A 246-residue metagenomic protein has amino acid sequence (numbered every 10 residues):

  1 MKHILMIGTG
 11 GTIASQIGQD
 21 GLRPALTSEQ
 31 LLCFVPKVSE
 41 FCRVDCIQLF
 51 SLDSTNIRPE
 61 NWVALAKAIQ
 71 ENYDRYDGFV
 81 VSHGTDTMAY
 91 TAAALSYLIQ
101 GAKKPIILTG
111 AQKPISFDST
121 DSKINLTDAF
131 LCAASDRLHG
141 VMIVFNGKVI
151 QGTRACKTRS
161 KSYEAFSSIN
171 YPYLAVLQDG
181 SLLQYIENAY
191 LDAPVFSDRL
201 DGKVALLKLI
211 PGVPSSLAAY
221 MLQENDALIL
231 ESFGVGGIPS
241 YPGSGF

Functional and structural regions predicted by a protein language model:
M1-Q70: ATP/NTP phosphate-donor binding region
K2-H3, I7-G11, C33-V38, Q151-V235 (+1 more regions): Accessory alpha-helical/coil subdomains and C-terminal extensions that flank or cap enzyme catalytic cores
I7-T9, V81-H83, I107-G110, M142-N146 (+2 more regions): Short beta-strand segments
S15-Q16, T87-A92, S122-L126, I238-P239: Short glycine/serine/threonine-rich phosphate/pyrophosphate-binding segments that cradle anionic phosphate groups
D53-N56, I115-S116, V235-I238: Short, small-residue-enriched loops and turns at beta-alpha junctions that line or gate enzyme active sites
Y76-M88, E224-G237: Short acidic, glycine-rich surface-loop motifs adjacent to enzyme active sites
S82-K104, S240-F246: Short Gly/Thr/Asp-enriched flexible loops that form oxyanion-binding sites at enzyme active sites
L108-Q178: Internal gly/pro-rich beta-alpha loop/helix module that stabilizes soluble enzyme cofactors or their anionic handles
